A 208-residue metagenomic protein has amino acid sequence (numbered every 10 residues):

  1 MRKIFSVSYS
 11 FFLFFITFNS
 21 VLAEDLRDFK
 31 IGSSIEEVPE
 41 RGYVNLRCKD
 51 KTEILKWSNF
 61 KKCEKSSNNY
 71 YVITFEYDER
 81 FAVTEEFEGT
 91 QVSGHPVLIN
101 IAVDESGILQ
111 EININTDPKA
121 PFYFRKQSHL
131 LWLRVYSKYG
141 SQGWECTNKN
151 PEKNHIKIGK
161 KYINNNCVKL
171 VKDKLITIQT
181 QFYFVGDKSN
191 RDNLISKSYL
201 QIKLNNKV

Functional and structural regions predicted by a protein language model:
M1-E24: Classical Sec-dependent N-terminal signal peptides that target proteins to the secretory pathway
I16, I101-D104: Aromatic-residue hotspot detector
L22-S67, G89-V92, E105-V208: Non-cytosolic coordination micro-motifs
Y70-V97, A102: Short, compositionally biased low-complexity segments enriched in polar/charged residues
